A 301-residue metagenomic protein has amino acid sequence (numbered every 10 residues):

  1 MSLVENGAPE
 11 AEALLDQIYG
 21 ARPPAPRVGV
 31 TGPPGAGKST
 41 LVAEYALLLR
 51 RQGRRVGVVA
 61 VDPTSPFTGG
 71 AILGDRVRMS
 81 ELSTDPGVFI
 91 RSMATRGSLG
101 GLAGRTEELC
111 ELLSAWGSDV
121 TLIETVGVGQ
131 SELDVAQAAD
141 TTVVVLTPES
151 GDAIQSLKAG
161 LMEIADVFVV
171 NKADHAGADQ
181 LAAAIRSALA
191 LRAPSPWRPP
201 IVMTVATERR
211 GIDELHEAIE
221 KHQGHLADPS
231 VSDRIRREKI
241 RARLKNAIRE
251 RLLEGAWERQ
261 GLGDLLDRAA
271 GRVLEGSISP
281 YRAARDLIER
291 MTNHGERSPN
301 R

Functional and structural regions predicted by a protein language model:
M1-A21, G263, D267-R268, V273 (+1 more regions): Non-catalytic terminal/linker segments enriched in charged/polar, low-complexity residues
M1-V28, P33-A36, Y45-S131, A138-A153: Nucleotide-state-sensitive switch-loop elements of NTP-binding domains
L41: Hydrophobic positions on the alpha1 helix immediately C-terminal to the Walker A/P-loop
G74-M79, A139-D140, M162, R186-A188 (+1 more regions): Short, hinge-like loop/turn segments at secondary-structure boundaries
D134-V135, A159: Replace "in large, NTP-powered and nucleic-acid-processing enzymes" with "in large, NTP-powered factors and other
P148-A176: Flexible active-site lid/hinge loop adjacent to a nucleotide/diphosphate and Mg2+-phosphate binding pocket
I164-V167, A173-H225: Canonical P-loop GTPase G-domain recognition
M203, E214-T292: Long, well-ordered amphipathic alpha-helical subdomains in the mid-to-C-terminal portions of large enzyme subunits
